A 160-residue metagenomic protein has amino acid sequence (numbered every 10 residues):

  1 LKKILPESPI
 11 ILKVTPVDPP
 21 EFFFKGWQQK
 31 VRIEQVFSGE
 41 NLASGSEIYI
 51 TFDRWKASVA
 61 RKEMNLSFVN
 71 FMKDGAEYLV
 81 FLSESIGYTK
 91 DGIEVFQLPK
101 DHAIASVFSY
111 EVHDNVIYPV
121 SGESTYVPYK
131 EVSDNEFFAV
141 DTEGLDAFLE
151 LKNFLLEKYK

Functional and structural regions predicted by a protein language model:
K3-K13: Short coil-to-beta-strand transition motifs
T15-D18, E34: Conserved positions in beta-strands of structured domains
D18-F24, S38-G39: Short, conserved beta-turn/loop elements at beta-strand boundaries and strand-helix junctions
F22-R32: Short aromatic-glycine-enriched beta-strand elements
L42-V69: Beta-strand/loop nucleic-acid-binding surfaces
R61-K160: Netrin-like (NTR/C345C) domain of secreted extracellular proteins
